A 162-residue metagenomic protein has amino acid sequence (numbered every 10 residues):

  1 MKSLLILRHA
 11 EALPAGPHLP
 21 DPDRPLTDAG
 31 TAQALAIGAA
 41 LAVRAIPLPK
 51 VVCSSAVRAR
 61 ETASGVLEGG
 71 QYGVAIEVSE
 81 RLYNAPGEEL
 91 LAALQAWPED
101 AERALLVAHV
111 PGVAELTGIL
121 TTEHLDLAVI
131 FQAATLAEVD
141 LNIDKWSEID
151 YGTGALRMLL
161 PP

Functional and structural regions predicted by a protein language model:
S3, L7-R81, A85, A92 (+2 more regions): Active-site-proximal alpha-helix that buttresses catalytic centers in soluble enzyme cores
L4, E99-A108: Generic beta-sheet signal
R44-I46, W97-E102: Glycine-rich phosphate-binding loop signature in dinucleotide/nucleotide-binding domains
L91-W97: Short, surface-exposed amphipathic charged segments that create phosphate/polyanion-binding patches used for binding
T121-R157: Domain-level recognition of soluble alpha/beta enzyme cores, biased toward histidine phosphatases/phosphomutases
L160-P162: Short hydrophobic/aromatic patches at helix-to-coil boundaries
